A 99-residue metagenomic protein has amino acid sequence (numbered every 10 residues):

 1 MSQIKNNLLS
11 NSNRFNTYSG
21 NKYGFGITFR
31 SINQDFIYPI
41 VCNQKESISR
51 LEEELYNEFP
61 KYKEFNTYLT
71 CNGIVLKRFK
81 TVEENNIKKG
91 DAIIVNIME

Functional and structural regions predicted by a protein language model:
M1-E99: Ubiquitin system architectures
